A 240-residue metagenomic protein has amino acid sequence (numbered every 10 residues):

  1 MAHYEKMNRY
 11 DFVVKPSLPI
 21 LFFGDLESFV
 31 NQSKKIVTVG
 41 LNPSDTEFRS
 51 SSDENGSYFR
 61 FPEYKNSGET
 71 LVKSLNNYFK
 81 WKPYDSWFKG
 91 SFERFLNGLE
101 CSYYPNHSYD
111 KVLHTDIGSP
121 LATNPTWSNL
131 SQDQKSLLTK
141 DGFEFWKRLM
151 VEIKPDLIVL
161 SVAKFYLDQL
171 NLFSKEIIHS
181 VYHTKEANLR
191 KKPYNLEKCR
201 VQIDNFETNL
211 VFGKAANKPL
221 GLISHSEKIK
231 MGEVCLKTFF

Functional and structural regions predicted by a protein language model:
M1-F12, L130-K147, L167-F240: C-terminal capping/extension of enzyme domains
M1-Y84, G142-L149, K198-V201, F240: Active-site and ligand/interface coordination hotspots across diverse enzymes and nucleic-acid-associated assemblies
T38, V159, L210-F212: Structural motif
N42-T46, G118-A122, A163-L167, A215-L220: Short, solvent-exposed loop/turn segments at secondary-structure junctions
K73-F88, P120-K140: Surface-exposed cleft-lining segments at the edges of enzyme active sites
N77-P105: Signature of the catalytic double-stranded beta-helix
P105-N124: Short, contiguous, well-structured surface segments enriched in hydrophobic/aromatic residues
W146-S161: Proline-aspartate-enriched helix->loop->beta-strand connector
